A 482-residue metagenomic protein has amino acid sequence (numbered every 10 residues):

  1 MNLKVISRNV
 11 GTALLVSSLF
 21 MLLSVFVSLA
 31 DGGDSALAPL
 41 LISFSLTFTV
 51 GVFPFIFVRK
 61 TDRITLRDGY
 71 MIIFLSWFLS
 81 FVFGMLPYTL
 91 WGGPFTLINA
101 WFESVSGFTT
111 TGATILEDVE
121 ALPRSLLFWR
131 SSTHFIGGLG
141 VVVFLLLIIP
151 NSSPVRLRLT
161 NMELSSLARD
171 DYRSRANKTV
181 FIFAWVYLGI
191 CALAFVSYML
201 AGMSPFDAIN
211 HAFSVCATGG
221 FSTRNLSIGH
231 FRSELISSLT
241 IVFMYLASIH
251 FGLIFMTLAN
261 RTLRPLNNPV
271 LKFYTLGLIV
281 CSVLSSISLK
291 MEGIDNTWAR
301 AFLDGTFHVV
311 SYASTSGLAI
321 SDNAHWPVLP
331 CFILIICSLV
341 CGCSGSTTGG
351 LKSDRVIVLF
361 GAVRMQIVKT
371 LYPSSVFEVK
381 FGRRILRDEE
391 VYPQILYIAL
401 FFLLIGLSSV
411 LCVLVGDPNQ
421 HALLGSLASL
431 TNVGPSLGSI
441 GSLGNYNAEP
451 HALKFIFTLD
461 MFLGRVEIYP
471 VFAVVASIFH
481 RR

Functional and structural regions predicted by a protein language model:
M1-R482: Membrane-proximal intracellular helices of multi-pass ion channels
